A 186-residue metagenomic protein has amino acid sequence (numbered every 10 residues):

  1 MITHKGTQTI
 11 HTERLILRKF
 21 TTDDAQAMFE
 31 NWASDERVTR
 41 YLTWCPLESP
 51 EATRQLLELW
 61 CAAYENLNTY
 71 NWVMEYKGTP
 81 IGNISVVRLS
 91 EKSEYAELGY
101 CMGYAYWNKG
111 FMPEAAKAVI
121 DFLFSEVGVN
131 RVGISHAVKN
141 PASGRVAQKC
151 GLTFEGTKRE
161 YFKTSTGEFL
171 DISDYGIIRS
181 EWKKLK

Functional and structural regions predicted by a protein language model:
M1-A27, N31-E36, N71-K186: Acyl-donor (CoA/ACP) binding surface of acyl/acetyltransferases
W32-A33, L42, Y64-E65: Hydrophobic residues in alpha-helical segments
V38-L59: Conserved GNAT-fold acetyl-CoA-binding loop/helix
T39-Y41, W60-A63, A105, Y161: Alpha-helix C-capping/helix-to-loop hinge sites
W44-C45, N66, Y70, E94: Short, surface-exposed helix-loop/turn micro-motifs enriched in polar/charged residues
E58-V73, G82: A short helix-loop-beta-strand connector motif used in the catalytic cores of GNAT acetyltransferases and, in some
